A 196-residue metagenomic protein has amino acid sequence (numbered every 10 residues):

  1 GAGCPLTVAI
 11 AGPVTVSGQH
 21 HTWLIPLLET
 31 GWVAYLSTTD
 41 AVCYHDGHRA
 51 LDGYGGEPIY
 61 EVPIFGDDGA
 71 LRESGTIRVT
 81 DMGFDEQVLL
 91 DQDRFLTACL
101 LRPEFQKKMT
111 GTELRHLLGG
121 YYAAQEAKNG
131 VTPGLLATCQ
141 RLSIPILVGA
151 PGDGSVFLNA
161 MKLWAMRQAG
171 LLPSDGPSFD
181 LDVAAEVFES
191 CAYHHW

Functional and structural regions predicted by a protein language model:
G1-I10, V16-W196: Conserved catalytic alpha/beta core of Sir2/sirtuin-type deacylases, generalized to analogous enzyme cores that bind
